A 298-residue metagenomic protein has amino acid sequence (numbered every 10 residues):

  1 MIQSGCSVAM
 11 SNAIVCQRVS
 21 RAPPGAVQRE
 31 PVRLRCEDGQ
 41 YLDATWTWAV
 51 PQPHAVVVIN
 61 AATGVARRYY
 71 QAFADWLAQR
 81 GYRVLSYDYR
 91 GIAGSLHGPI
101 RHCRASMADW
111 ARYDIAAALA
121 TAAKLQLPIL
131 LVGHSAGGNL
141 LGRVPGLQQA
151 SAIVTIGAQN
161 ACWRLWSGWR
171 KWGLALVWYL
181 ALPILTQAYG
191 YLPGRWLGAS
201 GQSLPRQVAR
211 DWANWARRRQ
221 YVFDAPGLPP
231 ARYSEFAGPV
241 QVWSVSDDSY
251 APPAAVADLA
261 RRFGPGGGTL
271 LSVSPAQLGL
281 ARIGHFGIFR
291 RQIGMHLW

Functional and structural regions predicted by a protein language model:
N12-W48: N-terminal cap/lid segment of alpha/beta-hydrolase-fold proteins
A62-V65: Active-site glycine-rich loops that stabilize anionic/oxyanionic intermediates across multiple enzyme folds
R67, A74-G98: Conserved alpha/beta-hydrolase
R104-A123: Alpha/beta-hydrolase active-site loop
V132-Q220: Alpha/beta-hydrolase-fold enzymes
F236, V242-S244: Short beta-strand/loop motif that positions the catalytic acidic residue of the alpha/beta-hydrolase fold
P252-R262: Short alpha-helix in the alpha/beta-hydrolase fold that links the catalytic acid
V273-W298: Catalytic active-site module of serine/aspartate enzymes centered on a nucleophile-bearing elbow/loop
